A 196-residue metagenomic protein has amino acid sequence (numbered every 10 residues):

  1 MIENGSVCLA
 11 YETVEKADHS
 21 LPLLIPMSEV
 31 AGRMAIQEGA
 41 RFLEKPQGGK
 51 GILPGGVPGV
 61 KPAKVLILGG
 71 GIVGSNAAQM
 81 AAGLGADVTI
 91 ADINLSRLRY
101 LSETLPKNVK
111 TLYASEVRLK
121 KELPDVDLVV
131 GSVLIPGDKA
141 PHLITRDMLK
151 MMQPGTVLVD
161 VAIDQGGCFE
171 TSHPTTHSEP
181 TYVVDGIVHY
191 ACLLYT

Functional and structural regions predicted by a protein language model:
M1-K64: Glycine/serine-rich phosphate-binding loop and adjoining beta1-alpha1 elements at the start of nucleotide-handling
I2-D18, D147-H189: Rossmann-fold NAD(P)-binding glycine/threonine-rich loop
I36, A77-A78, L98, L149 (+1 more regions): Generic hydrophobic/aromatic pocket-lining and core-packing "Φ" positions
G48-G131: Glycine-rich phosphate/diphosphate-binding loop of Rossmann-like nucleotide-binding domains
V73-A78, S96-L98, G137-L143, G166-F169: Short glycine/serine/threonine-rich phosphate/pyrophosphate-binding segments that cradle anionic phosphate groups
K120, P124-D125, D138-L158: Rossmann-fold NAD(P) dinucleotide-binding segment
Y195-T196: Conserved small/polar residues in nucleotide/adenosyl-binding loops
